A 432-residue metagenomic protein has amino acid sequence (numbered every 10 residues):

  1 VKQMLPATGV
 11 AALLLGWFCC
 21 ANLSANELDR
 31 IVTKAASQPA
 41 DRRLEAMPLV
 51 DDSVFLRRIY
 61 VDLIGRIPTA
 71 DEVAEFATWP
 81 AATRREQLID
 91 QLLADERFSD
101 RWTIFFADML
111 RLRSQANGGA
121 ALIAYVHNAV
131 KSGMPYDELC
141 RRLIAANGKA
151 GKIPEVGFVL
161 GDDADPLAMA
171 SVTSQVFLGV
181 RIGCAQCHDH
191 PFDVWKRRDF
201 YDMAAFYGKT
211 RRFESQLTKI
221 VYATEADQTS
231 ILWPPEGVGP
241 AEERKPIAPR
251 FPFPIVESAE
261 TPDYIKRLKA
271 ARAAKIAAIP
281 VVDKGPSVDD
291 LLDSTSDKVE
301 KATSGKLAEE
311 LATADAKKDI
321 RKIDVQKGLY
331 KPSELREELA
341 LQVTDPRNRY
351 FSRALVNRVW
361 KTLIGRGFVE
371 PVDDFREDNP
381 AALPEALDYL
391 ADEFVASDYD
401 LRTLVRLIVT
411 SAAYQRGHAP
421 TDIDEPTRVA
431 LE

Functional and structural regions predicted by a protein language model:
V1-A7: Positively charged n-region of N-terminal signal peptides that target proteins for export
T8-A21: Bacterial N-terminal signal peptides
G9-V10, I64, I279: Enrichment for repetitive, rod-forming helical segments
S24-R57, I67-R97, R111-E432: Primarily short, surface-exposed interaction patches in extracytoplasmic proteins
I59-L63: Active/ligand-binding-proximal structured segments within catalytic/core domains that scaffold catalytic residues
F106: Key residue(s) within conserved catalytic/signature motifs
